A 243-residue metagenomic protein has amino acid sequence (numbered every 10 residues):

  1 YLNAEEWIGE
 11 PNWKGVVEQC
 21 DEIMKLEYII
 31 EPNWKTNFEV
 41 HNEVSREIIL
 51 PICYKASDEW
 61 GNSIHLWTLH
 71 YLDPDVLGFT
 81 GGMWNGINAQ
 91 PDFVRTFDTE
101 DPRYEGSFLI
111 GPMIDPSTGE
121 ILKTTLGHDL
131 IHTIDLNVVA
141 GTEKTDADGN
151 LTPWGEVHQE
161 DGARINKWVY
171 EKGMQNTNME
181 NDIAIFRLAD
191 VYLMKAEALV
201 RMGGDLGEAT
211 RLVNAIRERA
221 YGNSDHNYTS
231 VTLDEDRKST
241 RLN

Functional and structural regions predicted by a protein language model:
Y1-E143: An aromatic- and glycine-enriched ligand-binding surface/loop that stacks and positions planar moieties
V17-C20, T210-V213, L233: Extracytoplasmic/secreted envelope proteins and their assembly/folding machinery, especially bacterial periplasmic
E22-M24, R211-G222: Short edge-strand/loop segments of extracellular domains
Y28-T36, N166, Y170-K172, S224-N227: Glycine- and aromatic-rich loop/turn segments at beta-sheet edges
I110-I216: C-terminal substrate/ligand-recognition segments
G222, V231-T232: Extracytoplasmic/secretory soluble proteins
K238-N243: Conserved small/polar residues in nucleotide/adenosyl-binding loops
